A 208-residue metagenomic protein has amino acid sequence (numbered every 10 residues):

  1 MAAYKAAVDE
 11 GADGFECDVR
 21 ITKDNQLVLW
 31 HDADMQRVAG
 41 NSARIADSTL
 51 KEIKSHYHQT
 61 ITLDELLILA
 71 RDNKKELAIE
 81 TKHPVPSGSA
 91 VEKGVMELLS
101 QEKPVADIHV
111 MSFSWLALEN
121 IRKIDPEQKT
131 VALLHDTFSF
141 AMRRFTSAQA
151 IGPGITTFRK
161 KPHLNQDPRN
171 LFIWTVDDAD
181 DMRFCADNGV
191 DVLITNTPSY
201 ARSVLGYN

Functional and structural regions predicted by a protein language model:
M1-N208: Phosphate-group recognition and catalysis centered on beta-loop-alpha active-site segments
